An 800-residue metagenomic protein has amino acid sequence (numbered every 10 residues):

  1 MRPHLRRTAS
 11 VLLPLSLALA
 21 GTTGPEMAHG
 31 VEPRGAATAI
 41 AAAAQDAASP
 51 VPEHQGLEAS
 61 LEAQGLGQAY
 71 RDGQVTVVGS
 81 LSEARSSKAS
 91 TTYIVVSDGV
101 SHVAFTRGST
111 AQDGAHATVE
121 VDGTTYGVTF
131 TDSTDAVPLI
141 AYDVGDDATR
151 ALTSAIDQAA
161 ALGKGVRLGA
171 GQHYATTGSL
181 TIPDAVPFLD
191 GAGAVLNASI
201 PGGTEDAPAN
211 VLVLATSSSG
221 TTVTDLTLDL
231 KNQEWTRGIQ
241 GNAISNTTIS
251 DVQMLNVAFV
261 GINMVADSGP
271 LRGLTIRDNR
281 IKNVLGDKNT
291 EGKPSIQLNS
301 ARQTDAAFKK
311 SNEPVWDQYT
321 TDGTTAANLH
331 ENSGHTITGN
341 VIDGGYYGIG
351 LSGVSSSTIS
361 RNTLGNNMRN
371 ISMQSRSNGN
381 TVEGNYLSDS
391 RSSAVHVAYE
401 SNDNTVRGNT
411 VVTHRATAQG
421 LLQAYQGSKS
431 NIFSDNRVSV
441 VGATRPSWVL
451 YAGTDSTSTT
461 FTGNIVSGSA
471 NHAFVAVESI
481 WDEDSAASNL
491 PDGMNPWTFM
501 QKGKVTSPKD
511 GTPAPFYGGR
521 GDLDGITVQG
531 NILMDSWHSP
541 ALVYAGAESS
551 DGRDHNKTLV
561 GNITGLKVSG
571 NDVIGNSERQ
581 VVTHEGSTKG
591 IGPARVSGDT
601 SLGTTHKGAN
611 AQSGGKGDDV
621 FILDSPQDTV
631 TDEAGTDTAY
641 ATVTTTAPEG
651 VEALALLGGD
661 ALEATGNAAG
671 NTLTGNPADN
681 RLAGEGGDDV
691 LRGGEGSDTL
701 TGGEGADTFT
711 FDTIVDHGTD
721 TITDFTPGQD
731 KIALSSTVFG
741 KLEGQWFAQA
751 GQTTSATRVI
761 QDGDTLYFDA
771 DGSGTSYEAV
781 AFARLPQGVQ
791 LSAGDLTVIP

Functional and structural regions predicted by a protein language model:
H29-A36, I40, A44-S154, Q158: Surface-exposed receptor/substrate recognition regions of extracellular proteins
Q74-G79, S97-G108, L162-A207, L228 (+6 more regions): N-terminal extracellular ligand-recognition/capping segment immediately after the signal peptide
T153, D157-Q158, H173-L189, L196-T224 (+5 more regions): Extracellular beta-strand-rich solenoid/capping regions of secreted or surface-exposed proteins that bind or remodel
K164, T176-S179, A198-G203, K231-G238 (+17 more regions): Short glycine/acidic-rich loop motifs that flank beta-strands on beta-rich extracellular proteins
P183, S218-S360, G365, E685-G687: Right-handed parallel beta-helix
G339, G408, G598-T721, D795 (+1 more regions): Glycine- and aspartate-rich repeat motifs characteristic of hemolysin/RTX-like Ca2+-binding segments in secreted
A655, A706-P800: Acidic glycine/aspartate-rich repeat arrays in secreted/surface proteins
